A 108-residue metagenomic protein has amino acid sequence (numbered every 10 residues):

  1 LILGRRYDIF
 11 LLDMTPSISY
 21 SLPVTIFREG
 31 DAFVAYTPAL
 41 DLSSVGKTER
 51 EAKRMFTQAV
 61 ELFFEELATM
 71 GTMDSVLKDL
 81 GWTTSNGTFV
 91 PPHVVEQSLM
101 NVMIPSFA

Functional and structural regions predicted by a protein language model:
L1-L22, R50, R54-A108: Short, charged, surface-exposed hinge/linker loops at domain edges that act as mobile lids or interdomain connectors
Y20-A39: Short aromatic-glycine-(Arg/Gly/Cys) micro-motifs in beta-strand/loop hairpins
A32, S43, V60-F63: Generic alpha-helical hydrophobic packing signal
A39-E51: A short, exposed loop/beta-hairpin motif centered on an aromatic-Gly-Thr core
